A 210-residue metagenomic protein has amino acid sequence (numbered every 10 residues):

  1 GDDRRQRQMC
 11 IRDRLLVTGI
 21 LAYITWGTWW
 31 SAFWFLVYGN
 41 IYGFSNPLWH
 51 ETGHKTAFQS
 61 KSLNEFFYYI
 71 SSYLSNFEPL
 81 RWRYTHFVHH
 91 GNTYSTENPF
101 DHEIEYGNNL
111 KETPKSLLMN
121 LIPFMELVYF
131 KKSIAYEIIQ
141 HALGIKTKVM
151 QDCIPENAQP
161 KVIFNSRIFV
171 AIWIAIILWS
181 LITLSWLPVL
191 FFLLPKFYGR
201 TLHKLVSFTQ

Functional and structural regions predicted by a protein language model:
G1-I11: Single conserved hydrophobic/aromatic residue that forms the stacking wall/gate of nucleotide- or nucleobase-binding
R12-V17, N165-S180: Core segments of transmembrane alpha-helices that mediate helix-helix packing or line hydrophobic substrate/ligand
V17-A32: Short, hydrophobic transmembrane alpha-helix segments
W30-N40, L187-R200: Hydrophobic core segments of alpha-helical transmembrane domains in multi-pass membrane proteins
Y42-W49, G53-F169, Q210: Membrane-embedded catalytic scaffold of the fatty acid hydroxylase/desaturase
S45-W49, I176, T201-L202: Hydrophobic/aromatic residues in alpha-helical transmembrane segments
Q159-N165, W179-K196: Phosphate-binding site of ATP-dependent enzymes
R200, K204-Q210: Membrane-interfacial segments at transmembrane helix termini in multi-pass membrane proteins
